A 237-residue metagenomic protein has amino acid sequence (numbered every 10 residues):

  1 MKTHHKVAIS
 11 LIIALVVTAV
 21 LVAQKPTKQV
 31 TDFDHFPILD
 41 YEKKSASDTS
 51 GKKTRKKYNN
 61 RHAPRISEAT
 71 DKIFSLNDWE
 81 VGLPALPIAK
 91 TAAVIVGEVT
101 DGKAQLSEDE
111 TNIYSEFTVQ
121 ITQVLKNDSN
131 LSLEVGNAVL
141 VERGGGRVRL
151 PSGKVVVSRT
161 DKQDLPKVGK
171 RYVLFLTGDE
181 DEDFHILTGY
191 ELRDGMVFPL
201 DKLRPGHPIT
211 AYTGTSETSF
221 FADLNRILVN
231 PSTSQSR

Functional and structural regions predicted by a protein language model:
K2-S10, L21-F74, Q105-R237: Disulfide-stabilized netrin-like
L15-L21: Hydrophobic h-region of N-terminal signal peptides that target proteins for export in Gram-negative bacteria
A69-L86: Short glycine/threonine/proline-enriched tight-turn/helix- or strand-capping micro-motif at secondary-structure
A85-V96, S115, E134: Short coil-to-beta-strand transition motifs
V96-E98, Q120: Residues located in well-ordered beta-strands
